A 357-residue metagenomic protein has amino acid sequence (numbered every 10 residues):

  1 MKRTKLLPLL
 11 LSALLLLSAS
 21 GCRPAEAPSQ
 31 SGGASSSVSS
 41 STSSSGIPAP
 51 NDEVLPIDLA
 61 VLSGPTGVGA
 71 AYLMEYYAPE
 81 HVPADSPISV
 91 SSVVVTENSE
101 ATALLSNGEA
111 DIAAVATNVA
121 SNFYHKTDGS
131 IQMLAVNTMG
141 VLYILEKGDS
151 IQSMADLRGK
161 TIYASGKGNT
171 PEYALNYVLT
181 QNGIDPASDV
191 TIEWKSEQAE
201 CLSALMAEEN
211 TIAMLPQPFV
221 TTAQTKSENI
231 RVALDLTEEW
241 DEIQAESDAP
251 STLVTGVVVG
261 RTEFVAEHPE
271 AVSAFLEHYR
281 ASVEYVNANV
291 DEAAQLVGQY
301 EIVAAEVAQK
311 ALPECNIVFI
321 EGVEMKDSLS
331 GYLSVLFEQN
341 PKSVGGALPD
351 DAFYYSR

Functional and structural regions predicted by a protein language model:
R3-A25: Sec-dependent N-terminal signal peptides of Gram-positive bacterial secreted proteins and lipoproteins
G21-A34, V38: Bacterial lipoprotein signal-peptidase II cleavage site
G32-G33, G46-W194, T211, Q217 (+1 more regions): Short, glycine-/small- and polar/acidic-enriched structural segments that line small-molecule recognition paths
A78-I88, E238-S251, I317-K326: Short, solvent-exposed loop/beta-turn-alpha elements that line the ligand-binding surface or hinge of extracytoplasmic
N118-V119, E200-L296: Pocket-lining segment of extracytoplasmic ligand-binding domains
P186-V190, E301-P313, S343-D350: Short, surface-exposed acidic
V265-Q339: Secondary-structure end/capping motifs
S330-R357: Conserved C-terminal helix/tail region of periplasmic/extracytoplasmic solute-binding proteins
